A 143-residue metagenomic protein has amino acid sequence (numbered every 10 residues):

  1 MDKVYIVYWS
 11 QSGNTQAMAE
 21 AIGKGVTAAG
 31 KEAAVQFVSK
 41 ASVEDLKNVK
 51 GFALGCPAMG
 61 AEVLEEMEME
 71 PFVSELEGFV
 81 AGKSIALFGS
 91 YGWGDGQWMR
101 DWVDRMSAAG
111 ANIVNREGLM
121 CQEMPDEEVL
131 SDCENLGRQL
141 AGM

Functional and structural regions predicted by a protein language model:
D2-V4, N14-A17, A21-M143: FMN-binding flavodoxin-like domain, especially the glycine-rich phosphate-binding loop
W9-G13: Short polar catalytic/cofactor-binding loops
